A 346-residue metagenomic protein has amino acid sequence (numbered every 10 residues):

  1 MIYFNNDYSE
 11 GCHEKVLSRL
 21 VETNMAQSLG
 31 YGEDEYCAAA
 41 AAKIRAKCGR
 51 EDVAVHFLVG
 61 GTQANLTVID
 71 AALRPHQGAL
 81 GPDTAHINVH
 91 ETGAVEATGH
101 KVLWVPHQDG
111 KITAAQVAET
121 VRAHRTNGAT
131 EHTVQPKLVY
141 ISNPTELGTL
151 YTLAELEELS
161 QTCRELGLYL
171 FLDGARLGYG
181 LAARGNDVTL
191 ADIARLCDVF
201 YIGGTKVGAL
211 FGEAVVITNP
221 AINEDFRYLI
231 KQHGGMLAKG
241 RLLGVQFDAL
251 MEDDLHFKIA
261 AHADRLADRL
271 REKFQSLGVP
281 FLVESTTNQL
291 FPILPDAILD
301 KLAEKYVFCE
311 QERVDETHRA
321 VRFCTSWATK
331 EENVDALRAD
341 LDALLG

Functional and structural regions predicted by a protein language model:
H13-G61, D83-N88, A94: Conserved N-terminal alpha-helix of the aminotransferase class I/II PLP-enzyme fold
A71-V89, A118: Conserved PLP-anchoring active-site segment centered on the Schiff-base-forming lysine
R74-H76, D268-L345: Conserved C-terminal alpha-helix-loop-beta "cap" of PLP-dependent enzymes that closes/shapes the active-site mouth
G99-P144, Y151-E158: PLP-dependent aminotransferase-class I/II
V102-L103, L170-L172, F281, F308: Hydrophobic beta-strand scaffold residues
Q108, Q135-P136, S142, L150 (+1 more regions): Active-site C-terminal subdomain of aminotransferase-like
Y151-A183: Catalytic PLP-binding core of fold-type I/II PLP enzymes
